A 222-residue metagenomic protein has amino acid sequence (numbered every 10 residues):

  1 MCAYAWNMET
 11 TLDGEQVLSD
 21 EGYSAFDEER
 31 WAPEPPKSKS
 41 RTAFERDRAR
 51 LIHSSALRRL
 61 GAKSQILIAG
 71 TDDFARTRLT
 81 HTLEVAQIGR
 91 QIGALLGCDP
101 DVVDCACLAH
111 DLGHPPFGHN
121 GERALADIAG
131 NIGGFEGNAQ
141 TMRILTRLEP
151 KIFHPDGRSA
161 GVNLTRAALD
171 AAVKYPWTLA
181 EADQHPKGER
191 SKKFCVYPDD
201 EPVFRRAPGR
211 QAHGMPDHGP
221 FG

Functional and structural regions predicted by a protein language model:
Y4-K39, H53-R58, Q87, L95 (+1 more regions): Sequence-structural signature of the catalytic-core scaffold of metal-dependent phosphohydrolases that act on
A25, A62-L67, C98-V103, F117-G118: Short amphipathic alpha-helical segments, especially helix-boundary/capping motifs
F26-T80: Glycine/alanine-rich phosphate-binding loops at beta-alpha junctions
T71-V102, A212-G214: Alpha-helical phosphate/pyrophosphate-handling elements in metalloenzyme active cores
V103-D104, G219: A generic hydrophobic-helix recognition signal that picks specific residues within alpha-helical hydrophobic
D104-A109, G113: Short alpha-helix carrying the canonical HExxH Zn2+-binding catalytic motif
